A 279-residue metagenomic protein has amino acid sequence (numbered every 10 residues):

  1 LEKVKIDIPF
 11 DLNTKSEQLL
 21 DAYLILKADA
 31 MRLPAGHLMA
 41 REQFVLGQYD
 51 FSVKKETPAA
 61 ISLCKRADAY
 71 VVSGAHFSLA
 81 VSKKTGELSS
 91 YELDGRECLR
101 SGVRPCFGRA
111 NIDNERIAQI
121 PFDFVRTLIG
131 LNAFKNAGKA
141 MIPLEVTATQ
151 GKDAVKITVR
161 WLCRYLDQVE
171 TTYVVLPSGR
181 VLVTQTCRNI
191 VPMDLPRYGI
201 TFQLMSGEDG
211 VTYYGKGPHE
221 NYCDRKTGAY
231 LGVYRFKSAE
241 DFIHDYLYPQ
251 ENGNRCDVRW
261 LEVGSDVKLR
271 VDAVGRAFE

Functional and structural regions predicted by a protein language model:
L1-R32: Intrinsically disordered, low-complexity Pro/Gly/Ser/Thr-rich segments with frequent PxxP/GP/PP motifs and embedded
V4-F10, E42-L46, I200: Generic detection of short hydrophobic beta-strand segments and adjacent strand-loop junctions
N13, Y49-E279: Beta-strand/loop-rich accessory regions of lumenal/periplasmic or secreted enzymes, predominantly carbohydrate-active
A30-E56: Short beta-strand elements
